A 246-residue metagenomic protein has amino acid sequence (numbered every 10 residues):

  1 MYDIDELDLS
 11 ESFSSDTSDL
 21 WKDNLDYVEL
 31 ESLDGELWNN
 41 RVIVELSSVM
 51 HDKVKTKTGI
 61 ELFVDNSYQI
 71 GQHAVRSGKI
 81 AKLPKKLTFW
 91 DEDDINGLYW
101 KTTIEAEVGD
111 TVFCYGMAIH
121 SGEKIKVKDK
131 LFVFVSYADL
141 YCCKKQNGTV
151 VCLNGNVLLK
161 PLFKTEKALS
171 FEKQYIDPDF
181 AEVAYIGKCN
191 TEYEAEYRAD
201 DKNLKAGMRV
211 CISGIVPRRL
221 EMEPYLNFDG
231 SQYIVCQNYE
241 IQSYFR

Functional and structural regions predicted by a protein language model:
M1-R246: Acidic-enriched and Gly/Ser
